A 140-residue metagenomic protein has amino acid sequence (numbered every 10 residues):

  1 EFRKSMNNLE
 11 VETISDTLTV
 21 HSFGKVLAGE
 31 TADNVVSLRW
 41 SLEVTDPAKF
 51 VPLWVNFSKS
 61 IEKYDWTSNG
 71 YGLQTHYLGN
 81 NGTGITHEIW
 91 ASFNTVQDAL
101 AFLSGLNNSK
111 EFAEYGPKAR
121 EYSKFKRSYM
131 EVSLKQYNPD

Functional and structural regions predicted by a protein language model:
E1-A113, P117-D140: Short S/T/G/P-rich N-terminal loop/turn motif that feeds into the first structured element of a domain
